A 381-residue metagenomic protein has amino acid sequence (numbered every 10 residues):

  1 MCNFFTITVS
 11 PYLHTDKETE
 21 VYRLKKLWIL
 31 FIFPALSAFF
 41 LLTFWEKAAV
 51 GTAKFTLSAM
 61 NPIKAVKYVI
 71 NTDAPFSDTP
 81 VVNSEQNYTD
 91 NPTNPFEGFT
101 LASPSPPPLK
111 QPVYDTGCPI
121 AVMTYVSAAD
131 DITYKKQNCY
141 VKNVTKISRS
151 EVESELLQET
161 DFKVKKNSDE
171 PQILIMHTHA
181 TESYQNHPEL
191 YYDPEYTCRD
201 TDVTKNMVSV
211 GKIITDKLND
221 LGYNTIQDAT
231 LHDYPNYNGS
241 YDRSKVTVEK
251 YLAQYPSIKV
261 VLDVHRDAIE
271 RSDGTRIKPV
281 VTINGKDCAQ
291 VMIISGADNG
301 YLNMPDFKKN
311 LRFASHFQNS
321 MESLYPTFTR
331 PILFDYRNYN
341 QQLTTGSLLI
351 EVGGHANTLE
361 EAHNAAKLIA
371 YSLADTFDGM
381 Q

Functional and structural regions predicted by a protein language model:
C2-R23: Short, Lys/Arg-enriched N-terminal segments with co-localized hydrophobic residues within the first ~10-30 amino acids
E20, F31-K259, A268-D273, K367 (+1 more regions): N-terminal catalytic or cofactor-binding beta/alpha core of small enzyme domains
A180-S183, L231-P235, R266-R271, D298-Y301 (+2 more regions): Solvent-exposed loop/turn segments at secondary-structure junctions within structured extracellular/periplasmic domains
D193-C198, I269-M304: A short, glycine/acidic-enriched catalytic loop
G211-T215, D242-E249, L311-A314, Q318 (+3 more regions): Extracytoplasmic/secreted envelope proteins and their assembly/folding machinery, especially bacterial periplasmic
V248, D273-V281, I332-N338: Alpha-helical scaffolding within the catalytic cores of extracellular/periplasmic polymer-degrading hydrolases
D306-L333: Active-site-adjacent substrate-binding region of metalloamidase/peptidase-like peptide-processing proteins
T327-Q381: Active-site-adjacent mobile loop/cap segments within catalytic or ligand-binding domains
